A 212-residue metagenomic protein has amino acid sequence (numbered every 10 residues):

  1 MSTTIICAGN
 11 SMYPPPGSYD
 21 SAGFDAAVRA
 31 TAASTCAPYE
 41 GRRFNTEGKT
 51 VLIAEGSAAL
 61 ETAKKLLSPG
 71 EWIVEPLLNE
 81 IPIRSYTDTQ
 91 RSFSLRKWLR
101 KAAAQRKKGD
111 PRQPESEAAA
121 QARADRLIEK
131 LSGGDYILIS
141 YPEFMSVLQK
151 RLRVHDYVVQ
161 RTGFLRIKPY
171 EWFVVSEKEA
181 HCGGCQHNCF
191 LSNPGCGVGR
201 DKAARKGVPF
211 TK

Functional and structural regions predicted by a protein language model:
M1-I6, K206-K212: N-terminal intrinsically disordered, low-complexity tails enriched in polar/charged
M1-L77, R96-D125, R161, K168-Y170 (+1 more regions): Active-site-proximal alpha-helix that buttresses catalytic centers in soluble enzyme cores
M12-Y13, I81, M145: Flexible, glycine-rich phosphate/dinucleotide-binding loops and adjacent beta-alpha linkers at cofactor/substrate
P16, R84-S85, Q149-K150: Short, function-defining helix-loop hinge/capping sites that tune catalysis or transport
E80-F93: Short alpha-helix plus adjacent loop in nuclease-associated cores
R91-K107, E179-G195: A polyampholytic, Gly/Pro-enriched intrinsically disordered region
D125-C185: Active-site-adjacent alpha-helix immediately C-terminal to a catalytic or transition-state-stabilizing loop
S192-T211: Cysteine-centered metal-binding/redox modules
